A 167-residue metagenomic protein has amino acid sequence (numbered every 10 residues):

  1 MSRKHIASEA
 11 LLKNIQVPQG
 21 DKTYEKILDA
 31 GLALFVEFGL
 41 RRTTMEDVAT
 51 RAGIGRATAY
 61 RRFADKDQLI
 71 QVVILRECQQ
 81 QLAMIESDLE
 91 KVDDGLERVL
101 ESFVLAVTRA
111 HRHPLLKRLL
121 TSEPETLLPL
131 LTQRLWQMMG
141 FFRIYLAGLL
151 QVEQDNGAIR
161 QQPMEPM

Functional and structural regions predicted by a protein language model:
M1-F38, R42-R51, D67-Q71: Basic, helix-initiating cap at the start of DNA-binding domains
M1-N14, T108, G140-N156: C-terminal peripheral helix-coil segments that are non-catalytic and often amphipathic
G20, L28, I70, I74 (+3 more regions): Amphipathic, non-transmembrane alpha-helical scaffold segments
E37-R41, V92, H113, N156: Short coil/turn segments at alpha/beta junctions that flank glycine-rich nucleotide-binding fingerprints
G53-F63: Short hydrophobic/aromatic patch on the recognition helix
V72, E86-L115: Hydrophobic alpha-helical connector segments
Q79-L82, L127-N156, Q161-P166: Amphipathic alpha-helical packing segments from all-alpha helical-bundle domains
S87, L120-P129: Short linear capping/connector segments at secondary-structure termini
